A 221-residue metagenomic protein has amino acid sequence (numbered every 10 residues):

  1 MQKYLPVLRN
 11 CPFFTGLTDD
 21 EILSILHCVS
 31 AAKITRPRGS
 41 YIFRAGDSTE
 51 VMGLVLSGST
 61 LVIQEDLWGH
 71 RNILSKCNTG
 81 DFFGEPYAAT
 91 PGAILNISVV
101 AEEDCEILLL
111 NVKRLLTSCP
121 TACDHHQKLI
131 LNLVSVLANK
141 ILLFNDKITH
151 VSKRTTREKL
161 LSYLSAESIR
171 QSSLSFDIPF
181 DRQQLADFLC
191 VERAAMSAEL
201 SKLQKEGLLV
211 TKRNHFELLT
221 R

Functional and structural regions predicted by a protein language model:
M1-R38, Y87-T90: Cyclic nucleotide-binding regulatory module and flanking cytosolic helices
I22, L95, K113-T155: A small-molecule sensor/coupling module
G39, E50-I63, N78-G80: Glycine- and acidic-residue-biased ligand/ion/polar-headgroup-sensing regions
Y41-D47: Short phosphate-coordinating micro-motif centered on Lys-Gly-acidic
T60-N72: A short beta-strand-loop-beta hairpin characteristic of the jelly-roll/cupin
I73-L131: Cyclic-nucleotide recognition modules
R154-R221: Phosphate-/nucleic-acid-contacting segments
